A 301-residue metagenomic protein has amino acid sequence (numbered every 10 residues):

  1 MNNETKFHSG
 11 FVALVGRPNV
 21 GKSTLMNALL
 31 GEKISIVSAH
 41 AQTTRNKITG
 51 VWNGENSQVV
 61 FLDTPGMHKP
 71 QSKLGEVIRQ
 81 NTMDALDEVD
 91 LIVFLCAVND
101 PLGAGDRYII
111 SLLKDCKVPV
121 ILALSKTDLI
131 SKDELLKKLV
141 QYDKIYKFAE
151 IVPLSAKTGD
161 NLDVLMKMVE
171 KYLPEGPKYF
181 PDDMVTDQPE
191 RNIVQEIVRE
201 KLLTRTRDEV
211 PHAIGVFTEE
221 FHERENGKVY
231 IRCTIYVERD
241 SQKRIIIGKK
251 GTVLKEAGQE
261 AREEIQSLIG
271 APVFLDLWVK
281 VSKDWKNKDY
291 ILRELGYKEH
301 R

Functional and structural regions predicted by a protein language model:
M1-L91, C96: Conserved G1/Walker A P-loop phosphate-binding module
G21, N161, V253: Conserved glycine(s) of the Walker
E32, V51-E55, P70, A85 (+11 more regions): Conserved, well-folded catalytic cores of nucleic-acid-processing and energy-transducing macromolecular machines
T44, H68-K69, P101-L102, I130-S131 (+1 more regions): Catalytic P-loop NTPase motifs of RecA-like helicase/translocase cores
N53-Q58, V77-I151, H222-E225: Conserved C-terminal guanine-recognition region of P-loop GTPase G domains, centered on the G4
D63, S125, S155: Active-site glycine-centered loops adjacent to acidic/histidine catalytic or metal-binding residues that shape
V118-P119, D128-E190: Canonical P-loop GTPase G-domain recognition
E190-R301: P-loop NTP-binding site
